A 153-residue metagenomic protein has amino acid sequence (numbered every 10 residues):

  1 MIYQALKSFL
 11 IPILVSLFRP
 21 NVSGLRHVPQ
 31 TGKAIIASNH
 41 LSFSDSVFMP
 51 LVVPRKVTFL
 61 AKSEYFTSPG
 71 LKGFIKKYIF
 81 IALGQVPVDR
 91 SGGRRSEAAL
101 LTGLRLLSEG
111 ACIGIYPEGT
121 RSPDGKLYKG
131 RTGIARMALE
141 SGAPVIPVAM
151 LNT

Functional and structural regions predicted by a protein language model:
Y3, K7, L14-T153: Soluble catalytic domains of membrane acyltransferases
